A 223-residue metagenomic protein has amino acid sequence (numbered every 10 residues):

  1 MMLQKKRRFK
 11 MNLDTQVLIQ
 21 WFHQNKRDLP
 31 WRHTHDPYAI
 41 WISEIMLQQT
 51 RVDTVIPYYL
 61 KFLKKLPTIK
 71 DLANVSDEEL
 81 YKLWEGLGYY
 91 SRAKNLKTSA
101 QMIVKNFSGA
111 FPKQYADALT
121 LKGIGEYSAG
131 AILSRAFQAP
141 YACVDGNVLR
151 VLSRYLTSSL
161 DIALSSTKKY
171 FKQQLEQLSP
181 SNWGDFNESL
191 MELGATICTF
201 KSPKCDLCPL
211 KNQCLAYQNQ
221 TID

Functional and structural regions predicted by a protein language model:
M1-M2: Methionine residue identity
R7-R8: Basic polycationic patches enriched in arginine
N12, Q16-V17, W21-P30, T34-Q220: Catalytic cores of DNA base-excision repair glycosylases
D223: Cysteine-centered metal-binding/redox modules
